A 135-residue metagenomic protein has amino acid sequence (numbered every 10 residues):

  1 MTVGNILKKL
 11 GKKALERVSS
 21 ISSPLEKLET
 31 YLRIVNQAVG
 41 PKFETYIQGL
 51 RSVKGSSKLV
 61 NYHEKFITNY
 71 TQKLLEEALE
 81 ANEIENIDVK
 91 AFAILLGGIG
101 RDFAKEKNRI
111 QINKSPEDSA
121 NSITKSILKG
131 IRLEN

Functional and structural regions predicted by a protein language model:
M1-I6: Alpha-helical DNA-contacting segments of helix-turn-helix folds
K12-P41, F92-L96: Hydrophobic alpha-helical connector segments
L15, E76-L79: Amphipathic alpha-helical segments within well-ordered protein domains
R33-Q72: Short secondary-structure transition hinges
I47-R51, S57, L79-K125, N135: Hydrophobic/aromatic-rich alpha-helical bundle segments in the mid-to-C-terminal region
L74, S126-E134: C-terminal alpha-helix
